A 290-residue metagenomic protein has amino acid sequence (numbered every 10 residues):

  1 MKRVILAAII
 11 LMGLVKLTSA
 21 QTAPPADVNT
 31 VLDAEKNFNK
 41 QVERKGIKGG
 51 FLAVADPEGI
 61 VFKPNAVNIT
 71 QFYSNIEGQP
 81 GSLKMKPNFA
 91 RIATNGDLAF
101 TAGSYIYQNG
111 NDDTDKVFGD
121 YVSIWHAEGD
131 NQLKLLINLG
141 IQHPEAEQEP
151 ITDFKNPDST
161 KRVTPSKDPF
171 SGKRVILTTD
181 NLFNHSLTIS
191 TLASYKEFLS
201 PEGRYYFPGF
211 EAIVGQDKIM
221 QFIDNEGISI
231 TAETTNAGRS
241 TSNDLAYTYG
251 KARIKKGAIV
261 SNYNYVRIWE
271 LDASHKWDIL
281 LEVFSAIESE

Functional and structural regions predicted by a protein language model:
M1-D27: Bacterial Sec-dependent N-terminal signal peptides
A20-R44, K48, A53, H143-L192 (+1 more regions): Short, low-complexity N-terminal intrinsically disordered segments enriched in polar/charged residues
A26, T30, G209-Q216, I223-I230 (+1 more regions): C-terminal functional regions that serve as terminal interaction/effector modules
E35-K48, G59-N65, S82-Y107, G119 (+3 more regions): The feature marks the first
R44-N65, T70, I189-F207, I213: Short, well-ordered alpha-helical segments enriched in acidic and aromatic residues
S74-D113, M220-A258, N262: Surface-exposed, charged secondary-structure patches
F118-N156, N262-I287: Short beta-strand edge/turn micro-motifs at domain boundaries
V175-D224, Y265: Flexible, glycine-rich surface segments
